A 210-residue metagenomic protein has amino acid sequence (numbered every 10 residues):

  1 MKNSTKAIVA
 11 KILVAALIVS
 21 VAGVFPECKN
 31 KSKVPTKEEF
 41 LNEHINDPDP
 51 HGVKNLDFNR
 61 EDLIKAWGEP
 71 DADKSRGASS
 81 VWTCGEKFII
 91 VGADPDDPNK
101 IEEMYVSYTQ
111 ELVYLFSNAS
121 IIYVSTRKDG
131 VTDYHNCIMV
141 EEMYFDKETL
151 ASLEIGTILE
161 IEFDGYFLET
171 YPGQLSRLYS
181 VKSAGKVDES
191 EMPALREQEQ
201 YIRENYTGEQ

Functional and structural regions predicted by a protein language model:
K2-L13: Bacterial N-terminal signal peptides that target proteins for export
G23-E27: C-terminal motif of bacterial Sec signal peptides marking the signal peptidase cleavage site
K33-E43, P48-D49, N55-L112: A cross-family detector of function-defining hotspots
G52-R60, D146, L150-L153: Solvent-exposed, acidic/flexible segments
Q110-S120, E148-Q210: Short, flexible, surface-exposed loop segments at domain boundaries
L115-V131: Short aromatic-glycine-enriched beta-strand elements
D133-L150: Beta-strand/loop nucleic-acid-binding surfaces
